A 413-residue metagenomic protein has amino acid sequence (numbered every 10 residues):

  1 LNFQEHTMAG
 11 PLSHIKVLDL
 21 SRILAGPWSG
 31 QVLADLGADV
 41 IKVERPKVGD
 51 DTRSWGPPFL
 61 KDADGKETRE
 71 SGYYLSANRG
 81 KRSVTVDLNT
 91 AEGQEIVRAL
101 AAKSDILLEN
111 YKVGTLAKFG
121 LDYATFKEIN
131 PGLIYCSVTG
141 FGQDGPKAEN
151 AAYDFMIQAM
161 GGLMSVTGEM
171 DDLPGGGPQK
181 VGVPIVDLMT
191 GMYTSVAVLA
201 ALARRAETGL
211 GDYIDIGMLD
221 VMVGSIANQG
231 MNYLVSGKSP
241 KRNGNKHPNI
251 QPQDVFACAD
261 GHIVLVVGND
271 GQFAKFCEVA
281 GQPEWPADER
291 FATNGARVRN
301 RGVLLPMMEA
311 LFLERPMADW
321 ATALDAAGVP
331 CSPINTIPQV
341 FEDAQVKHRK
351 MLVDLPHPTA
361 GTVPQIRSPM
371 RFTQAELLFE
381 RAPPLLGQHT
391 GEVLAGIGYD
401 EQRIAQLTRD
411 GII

Functional and structural regions predicted by a protein language model:
N2-E207, R242, L385, G391-I413: N-terminal helix-loop segment corresponding to the beta1-alpha1 unit of nucleotide/adenylate-binding folds
V40-V43, D325-Q339, D400-A405: Short, well-structured beta-strand/strand-turn elements
K47, F141-G142, M218-V223, D260 (+3 more regions): Glycine-rich beta-alpha junction loops
P178-M189, G211-Y213, N243-H247, Q251-Q253 (+3 more regions): A short glycine-threonine-serine/GTX helix/turn-capping micro-motif
A201-K241: Substrate-binding/catalytic subdomain of NAD(P)-dependent oxidoreductase enzymes
N249-A327, C331: Aromatic-enriched alpha-helical interface/lid elements that frame and gate functional surfaces
A292, A360-Q406: Flexible, small-/acidic-enriched active-site or ligand-binding loops
A326-E380: A glycine-rich dinucleotide-binding beta-alpha-beta segment and adjacent secondary-structure elements that constitute
